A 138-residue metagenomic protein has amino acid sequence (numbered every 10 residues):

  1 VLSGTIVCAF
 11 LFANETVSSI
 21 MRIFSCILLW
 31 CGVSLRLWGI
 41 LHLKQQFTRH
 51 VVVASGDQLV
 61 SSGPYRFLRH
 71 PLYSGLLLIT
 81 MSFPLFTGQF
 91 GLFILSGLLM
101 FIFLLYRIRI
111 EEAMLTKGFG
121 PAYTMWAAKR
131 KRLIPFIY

Functional and structural regions predicted by a protein language model:
V1-A54, S61, I79-Y138: Membrane-anchoring alpha-helices and their flanking helix-loop junctions
S61-L77: Membrane-interface loop-to-helix entry segments
